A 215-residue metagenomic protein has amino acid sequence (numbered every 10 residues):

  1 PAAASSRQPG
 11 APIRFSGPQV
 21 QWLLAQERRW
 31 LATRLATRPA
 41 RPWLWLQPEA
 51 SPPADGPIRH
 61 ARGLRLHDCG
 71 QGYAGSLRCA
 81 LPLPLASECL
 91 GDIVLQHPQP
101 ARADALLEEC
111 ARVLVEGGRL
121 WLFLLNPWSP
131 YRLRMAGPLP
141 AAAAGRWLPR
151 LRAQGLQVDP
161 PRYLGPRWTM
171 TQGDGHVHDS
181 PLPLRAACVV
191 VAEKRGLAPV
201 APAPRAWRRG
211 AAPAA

Functional and structural regions predicted by a protein language model:
P1-R38: Class I SAM-dependent methyltransferase Rossmann-like catalytic core, especially the SAM/SAH-binding loop
T33-L83: Class I SAM-dependent methyltransferase SAM/SAH-binding core
A50, L125-P130, Y163-P166: Short "lid" loop at the C-terminus of a central beta-strand within the Rossmann-like core of SAM-dependent
L77-L95: A short acidic, Gly/Pro-enriched loop at the edge of an enzyme's catalytic core that lines a small-molecule cofactor
D104-R119: A short glycine-rich, Lys/Arg-flanked "PGG" loop and its adjoining helix->strand segment in the class I
R119-R146: Conserved class I S-adenosyl-L-methionine
G137-P166: Short alpha-helix
D174-A215: C-terminal lobe and adjacent flexible extensions of AdoMet/dcAdoMet transferase-like proteins
